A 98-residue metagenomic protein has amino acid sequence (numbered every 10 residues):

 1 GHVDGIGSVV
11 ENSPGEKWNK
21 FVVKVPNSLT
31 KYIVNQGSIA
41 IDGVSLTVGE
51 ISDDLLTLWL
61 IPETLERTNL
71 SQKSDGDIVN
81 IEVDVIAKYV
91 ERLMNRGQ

Functional and structural regions predicted by a protein language model:
H2-Q98: Conserved loop->alpha-helix
